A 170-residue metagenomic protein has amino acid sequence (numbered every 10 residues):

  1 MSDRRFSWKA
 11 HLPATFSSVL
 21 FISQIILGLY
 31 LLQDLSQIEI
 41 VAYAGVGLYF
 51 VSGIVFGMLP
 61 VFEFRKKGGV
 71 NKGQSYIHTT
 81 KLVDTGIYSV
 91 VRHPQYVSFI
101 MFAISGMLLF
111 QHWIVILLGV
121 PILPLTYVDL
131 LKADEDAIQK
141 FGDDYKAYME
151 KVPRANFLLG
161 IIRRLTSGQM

Functional and structural regions predicted by a protein language model:
M1-D84, M101-M170: Membrane-anchoring alpha-helices and their flanking helix-loop junctions
D84, S89-V97: Histidine-centered phosphotransfer motif of kinases
